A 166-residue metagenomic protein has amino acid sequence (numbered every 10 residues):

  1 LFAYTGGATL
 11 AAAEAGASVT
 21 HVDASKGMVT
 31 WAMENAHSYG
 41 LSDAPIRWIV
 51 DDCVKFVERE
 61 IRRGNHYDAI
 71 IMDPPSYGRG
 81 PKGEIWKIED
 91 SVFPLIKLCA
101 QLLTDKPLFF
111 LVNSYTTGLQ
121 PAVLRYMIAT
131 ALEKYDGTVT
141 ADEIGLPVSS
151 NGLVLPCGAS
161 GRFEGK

Functional and structural regions predicted by a protein language model:
L1, V22: Conserved beta-strand/loop positions that form the S-adenosyl-L-methionine
T5-V19: Conserved SAM-binding loop of SAM-dependent methyltransferases across substrates and taxa, primarily the Class I
L10-A13, I61, I96, A100: A structural alpha-helix within SAM-dependent methyltransferase catalytic domains
S18, P45-R47, G137-T140: Conserved beta-strand segments of alpha/beta enzyme cores
S25-I71: S-adenosyl-L-methionine
V50, D68-L98: Mobile active-site "lid"/loop adjacent to the S-adenosyl-L-methionine
L98, L103-F109: Short glycine-dipeptide loop
P107-K166: C-terminal catalytic and target-recognition region of SAM-dependent MTase-like enzymes, primarily methyltransferases
